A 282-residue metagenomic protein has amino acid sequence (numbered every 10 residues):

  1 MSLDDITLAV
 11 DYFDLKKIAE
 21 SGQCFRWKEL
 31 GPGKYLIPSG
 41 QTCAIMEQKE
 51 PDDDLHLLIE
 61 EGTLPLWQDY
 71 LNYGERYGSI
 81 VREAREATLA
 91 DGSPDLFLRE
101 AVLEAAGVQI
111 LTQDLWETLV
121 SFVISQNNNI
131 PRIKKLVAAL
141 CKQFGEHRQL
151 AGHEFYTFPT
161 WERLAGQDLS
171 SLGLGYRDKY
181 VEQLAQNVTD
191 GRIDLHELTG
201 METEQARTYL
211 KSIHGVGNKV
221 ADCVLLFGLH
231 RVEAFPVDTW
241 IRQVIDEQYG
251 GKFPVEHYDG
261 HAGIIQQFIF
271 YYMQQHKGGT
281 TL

Functional and structural regions predicted by a protein language model:
M1-L282: HhH-family (HhH-GPD) DNA N-glycosylase catalytic core used in base-excision repair
